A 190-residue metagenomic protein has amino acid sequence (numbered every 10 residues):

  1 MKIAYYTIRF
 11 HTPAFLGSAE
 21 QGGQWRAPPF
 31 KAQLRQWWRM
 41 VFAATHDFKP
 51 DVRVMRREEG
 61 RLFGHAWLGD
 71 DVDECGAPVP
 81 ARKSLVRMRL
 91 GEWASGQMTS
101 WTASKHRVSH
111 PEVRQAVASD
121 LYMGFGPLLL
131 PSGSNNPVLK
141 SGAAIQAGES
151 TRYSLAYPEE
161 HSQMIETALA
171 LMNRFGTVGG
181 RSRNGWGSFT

Functional and structural regions predicted by a protein language model:
M1-T190: Small/polar/charged residue-enriched interaction surfaces, especially the RNA/DNA-contacting tracks of RNP/CRISPR
